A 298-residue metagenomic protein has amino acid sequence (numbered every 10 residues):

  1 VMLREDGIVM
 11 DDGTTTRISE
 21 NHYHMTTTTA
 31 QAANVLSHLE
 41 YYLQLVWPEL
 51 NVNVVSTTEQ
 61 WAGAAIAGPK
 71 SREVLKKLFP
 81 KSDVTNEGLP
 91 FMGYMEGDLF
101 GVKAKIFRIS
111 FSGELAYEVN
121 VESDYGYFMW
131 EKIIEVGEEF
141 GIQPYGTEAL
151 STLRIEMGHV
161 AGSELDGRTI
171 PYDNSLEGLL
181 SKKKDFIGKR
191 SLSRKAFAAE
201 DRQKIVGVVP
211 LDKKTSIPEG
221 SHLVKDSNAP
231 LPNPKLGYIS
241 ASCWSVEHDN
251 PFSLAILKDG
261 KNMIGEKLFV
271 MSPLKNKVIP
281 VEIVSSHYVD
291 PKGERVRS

Functional and structural regions predicted by a protein language model:
V1-D11, I217-H222: Flexible, low-hydrophobicity surface segments
T14: Glycine-rich, Trp-frequent "lid" loop and neighboring beta-strands that shape and gate the flavin cofactor pocket
I18-S298: Conserved, structured C-terminal
